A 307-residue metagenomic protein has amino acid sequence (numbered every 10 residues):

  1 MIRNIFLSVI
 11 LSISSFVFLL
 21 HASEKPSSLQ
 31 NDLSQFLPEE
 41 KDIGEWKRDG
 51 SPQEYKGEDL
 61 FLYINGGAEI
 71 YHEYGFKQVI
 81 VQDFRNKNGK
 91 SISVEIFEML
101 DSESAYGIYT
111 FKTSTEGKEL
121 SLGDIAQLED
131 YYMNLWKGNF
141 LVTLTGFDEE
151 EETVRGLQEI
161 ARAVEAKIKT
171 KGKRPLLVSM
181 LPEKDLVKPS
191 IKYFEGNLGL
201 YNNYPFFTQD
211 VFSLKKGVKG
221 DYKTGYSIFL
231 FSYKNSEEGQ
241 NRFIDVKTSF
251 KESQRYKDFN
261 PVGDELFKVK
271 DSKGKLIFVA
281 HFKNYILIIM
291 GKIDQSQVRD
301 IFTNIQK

Functional and structural regions predicted by a protein language model:
M1-I5: Positively charged n-region of N-terminal signal peptides that target proteins for export
S8-V17: Bacterial N-terminal signal peptides
L20-K307: Soluble, non-membrane globular domain cores that form compact, hydrophobic packing and curved binding surfaces
